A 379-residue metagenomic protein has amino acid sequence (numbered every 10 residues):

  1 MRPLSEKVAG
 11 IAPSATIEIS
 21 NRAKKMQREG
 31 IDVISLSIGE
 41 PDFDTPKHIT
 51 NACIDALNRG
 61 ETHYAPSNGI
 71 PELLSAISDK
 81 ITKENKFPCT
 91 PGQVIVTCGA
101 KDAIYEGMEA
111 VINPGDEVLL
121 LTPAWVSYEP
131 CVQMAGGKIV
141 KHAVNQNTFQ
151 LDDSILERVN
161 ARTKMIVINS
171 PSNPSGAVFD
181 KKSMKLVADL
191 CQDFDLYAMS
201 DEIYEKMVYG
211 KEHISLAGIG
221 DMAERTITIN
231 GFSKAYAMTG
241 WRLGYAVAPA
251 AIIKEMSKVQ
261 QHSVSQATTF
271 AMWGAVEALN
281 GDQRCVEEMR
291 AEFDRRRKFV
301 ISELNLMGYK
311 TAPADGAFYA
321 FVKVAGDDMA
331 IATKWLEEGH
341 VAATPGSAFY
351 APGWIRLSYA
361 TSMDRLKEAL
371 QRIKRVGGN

Functional and structural regions predicted by a protein language model:
R2-L4, A12-S14, I19-R22, M26-V33 (+2 more regions): PLP-dependent class I/II
V8: Substrate/cofactor-recognition hotspot
D32-G39, A56-G60: Glycine-/proline-rich flexible loop or hinge segments
I38-P41, S67: Acidic/polar N-terminal loop/beta-strand segments that form early-domain functional surfaces
T45-Y64, S78, K83: Glycine-rich phosphate-binding segment of PLP-dependent enzymes
A52, A56, E72, A76-K80 (+2 more regions): Generic beta-strand or strand-like secondary-structure segments
Y64-T97: Conserved N-terminal alpha-helix of the aminotransferase class I/II PLP-enzyme fold
